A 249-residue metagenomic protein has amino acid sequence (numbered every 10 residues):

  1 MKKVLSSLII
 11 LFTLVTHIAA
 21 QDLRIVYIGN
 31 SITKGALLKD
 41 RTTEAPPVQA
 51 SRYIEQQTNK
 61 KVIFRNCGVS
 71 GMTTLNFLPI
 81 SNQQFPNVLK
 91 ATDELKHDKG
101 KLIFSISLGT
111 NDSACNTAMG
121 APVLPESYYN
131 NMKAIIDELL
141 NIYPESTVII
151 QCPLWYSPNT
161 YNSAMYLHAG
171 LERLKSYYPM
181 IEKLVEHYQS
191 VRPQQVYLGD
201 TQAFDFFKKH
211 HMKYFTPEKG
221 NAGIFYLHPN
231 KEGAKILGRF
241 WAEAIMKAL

Functional and structural regions predicted by a protein language model:
M1-D22: Bacterial Sec-dependent N-terminal signal peptides
A19-G68, E94-K96: Serine-esterase "nucleophile elbow" of acetyl-processing enzymes
R24-G29, T33, I63-G68, L102-L108 (+4 more regions): Structural recognition of the beta-strand scaffold that forms the well-ordered cores of secreted hydrolase catalytic
A36, T74-L78, D112-Y128, M165-G170: Surface-exposed cleft-lining segments at the edges of enzyme active sites
I54, E218-L249: Histidine-centered active-site loop/cap adjacent to the catalytic His in serine esterases/O-acetyl transfer systems
S70-T92, K213-G223: Charged, often glycine-rich, active-site loop that binds/positions anionic groups
N82-S127, Y156-S157: Oxyanion-hole/transition-state-stabilizing segment in secreted/luminal serine hydrolases and related acyltransferases
Y156-Q202, K231-E232: Substrate-gating cap/lid alpha-helix
